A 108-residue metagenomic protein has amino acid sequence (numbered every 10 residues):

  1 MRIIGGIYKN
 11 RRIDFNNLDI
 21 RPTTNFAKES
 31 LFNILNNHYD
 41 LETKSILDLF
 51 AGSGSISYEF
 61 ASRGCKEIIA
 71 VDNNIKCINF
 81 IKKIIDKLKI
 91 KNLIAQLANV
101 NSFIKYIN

Functional and structural regions predicted by a protein language model:
M1-I56, S62-R63: S-adenosyl-L-methionine
E67-D72: Conserved SAM-binding motif I beta-strand of class I
N74-I78: Helix N-cap at the beta1-alpha1 junction of Rossmann-like dinucleotide-binding domains, i.e., the first residues
I81-K82: Conserved SAM-binding loop
K89-V100: Conserved SAM-binding strand-loop segment of SAM-dependent methyltransferases
S102-N108: Short conserved loop adjoining the S-adenosyl-L-methionine
